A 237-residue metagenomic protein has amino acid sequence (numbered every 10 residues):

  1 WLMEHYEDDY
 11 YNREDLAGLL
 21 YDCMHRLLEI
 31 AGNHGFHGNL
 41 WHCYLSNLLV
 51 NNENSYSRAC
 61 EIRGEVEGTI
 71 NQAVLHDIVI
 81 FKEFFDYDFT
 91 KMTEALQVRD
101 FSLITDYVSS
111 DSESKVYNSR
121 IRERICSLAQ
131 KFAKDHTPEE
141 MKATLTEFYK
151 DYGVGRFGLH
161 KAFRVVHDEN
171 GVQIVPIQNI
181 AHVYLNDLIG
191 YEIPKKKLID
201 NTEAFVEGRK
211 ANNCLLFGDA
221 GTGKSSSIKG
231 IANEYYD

Functional and structural regions predicted by a protein language model:
W1-I189, I193: AAA+ P-loop ATPase mechanoenzymes
K142-E147, K196-I199, K224-K229: Short amphipathic alpha-helical surface micro-motifs
Y149-K150, V206-K210, A232, Y236: Hydrophobic/aromatic-lined pockets within catalytic cores
I180-C214: Pre-Walker A (pre-P-loop) alpha-helix and adjacent loop at the N terminus of AAA/AAA+ ATPase modules, a conserved
N213-D237: Walker A/P-loop
